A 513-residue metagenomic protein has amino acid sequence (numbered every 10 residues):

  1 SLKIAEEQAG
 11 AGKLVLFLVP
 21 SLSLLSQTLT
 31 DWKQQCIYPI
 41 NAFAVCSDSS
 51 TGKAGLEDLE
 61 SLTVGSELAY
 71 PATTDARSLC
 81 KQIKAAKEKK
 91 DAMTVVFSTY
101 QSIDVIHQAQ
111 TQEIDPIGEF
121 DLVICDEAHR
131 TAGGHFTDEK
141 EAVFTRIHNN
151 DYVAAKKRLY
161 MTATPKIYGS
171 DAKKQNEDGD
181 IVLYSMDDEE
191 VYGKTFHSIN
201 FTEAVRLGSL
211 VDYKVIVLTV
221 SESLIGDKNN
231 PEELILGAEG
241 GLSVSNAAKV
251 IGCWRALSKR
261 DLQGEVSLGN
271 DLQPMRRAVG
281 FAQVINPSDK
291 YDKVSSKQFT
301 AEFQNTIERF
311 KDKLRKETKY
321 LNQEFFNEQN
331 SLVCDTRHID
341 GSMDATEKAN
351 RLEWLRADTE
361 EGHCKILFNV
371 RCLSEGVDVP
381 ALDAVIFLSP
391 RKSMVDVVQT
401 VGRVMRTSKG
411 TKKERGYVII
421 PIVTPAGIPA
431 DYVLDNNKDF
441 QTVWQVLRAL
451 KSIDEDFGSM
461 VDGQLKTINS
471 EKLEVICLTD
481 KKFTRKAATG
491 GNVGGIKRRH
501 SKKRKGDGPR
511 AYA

Functional and structural regions predicted by a protein language model:
S1-K13, S23, T30-Q35: Walker A/P-loop NTP-binding motif
V19-P20, L25-L29, K33-V95, I106-H107 (+4 more regions): Conserved C-terminal RecA-like helicase domain
S21, F97-S102, E127, M161-K166 (+3 more regions): A short beta-strand-to-loop transition that corresponds to the Sensor-1 phosphate-sensing loop of AAA+ P-loop ATPases
L25-Q27, T51-L59, V105-I106, A132-G134 (+8 more regions): Switch/connector loops and helix/strand junctions flanking conserved nucleotide-binding motifs in nucleotide-processing
Y100-S102, I114-Y160, T164-K166: SF2 helicase catalytic motif II
T131, R337-Q464: Conserved RecA-like P-loop NTPase helicase motor core
K157, S170-K313, L473-L478: Interdomain helical connector at the RecA1-RecA2 junction of SF1/SF2 helicase-like NTPases
S245-C253, K259, G264-E265, G427-A513: Long, largely alpha-helical accessory region at the distal end of helicase-like NTP-driven motors
